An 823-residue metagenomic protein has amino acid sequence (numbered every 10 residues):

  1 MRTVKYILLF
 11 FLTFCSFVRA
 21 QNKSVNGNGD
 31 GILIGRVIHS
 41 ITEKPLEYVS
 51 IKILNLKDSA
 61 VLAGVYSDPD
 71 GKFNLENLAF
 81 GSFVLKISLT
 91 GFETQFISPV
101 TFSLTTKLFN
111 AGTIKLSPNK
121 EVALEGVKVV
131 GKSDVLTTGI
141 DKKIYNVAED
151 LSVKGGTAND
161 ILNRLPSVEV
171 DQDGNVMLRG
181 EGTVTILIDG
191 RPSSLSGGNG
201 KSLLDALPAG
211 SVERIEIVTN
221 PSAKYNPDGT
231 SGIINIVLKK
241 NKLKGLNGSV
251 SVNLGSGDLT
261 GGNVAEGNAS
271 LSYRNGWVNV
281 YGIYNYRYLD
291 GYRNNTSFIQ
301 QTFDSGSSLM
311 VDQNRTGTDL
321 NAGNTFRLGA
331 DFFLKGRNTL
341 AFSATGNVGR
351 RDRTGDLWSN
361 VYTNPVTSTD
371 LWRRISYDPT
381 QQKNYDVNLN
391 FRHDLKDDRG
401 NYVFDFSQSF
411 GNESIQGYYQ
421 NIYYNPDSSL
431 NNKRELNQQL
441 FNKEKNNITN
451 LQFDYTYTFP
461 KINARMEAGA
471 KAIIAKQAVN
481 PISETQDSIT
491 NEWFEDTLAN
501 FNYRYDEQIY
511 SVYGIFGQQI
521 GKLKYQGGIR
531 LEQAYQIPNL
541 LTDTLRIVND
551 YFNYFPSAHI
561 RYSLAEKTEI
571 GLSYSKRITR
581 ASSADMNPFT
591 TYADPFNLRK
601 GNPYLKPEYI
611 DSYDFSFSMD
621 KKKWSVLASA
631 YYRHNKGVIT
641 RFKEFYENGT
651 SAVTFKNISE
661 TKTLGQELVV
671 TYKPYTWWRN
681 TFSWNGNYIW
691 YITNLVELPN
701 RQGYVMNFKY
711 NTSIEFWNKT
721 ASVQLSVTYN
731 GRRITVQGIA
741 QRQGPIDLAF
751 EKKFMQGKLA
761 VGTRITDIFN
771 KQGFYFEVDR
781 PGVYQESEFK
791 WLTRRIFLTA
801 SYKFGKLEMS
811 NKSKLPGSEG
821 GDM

Functional and structural regions predicted by a protein language model:
I38, S50-L54, S88-T90, K107-L151 (+4 more regions): Short, acidic, small-residue-rich periplasmic hinge/interaction motif at the N-terminus of Gram-negative outer-membrane
L56-K72: Short, acidic Ser/Thr/Gly-rich low-complexity loop/linker segments typical of extracellular and cell-surface proteins
T113-K115, A158-I161, G200-L203, I217 (+2 more regions): N-terminal periplasmic accessory domains that precede and gate Gram-negative outer-membrane beta-barrel machines
A158, R164, R191-T219: Short acidic/polar hinge/loop motifs at secondary-structure boundaries that mediate gating or recognition
N159-S196: Extracytoplasmic beta-strand/coil segments of soluble accessory domains associated with Gram-negative outer-membrane
V237-L254, N294, F298-Q301, D312 (+14 more regions): Surface-exposed extracellular loop regions of Gram-negative outer-membrane beta-barrel proteins
Q439-L440, I448-Q452, F494-F501, N602 (+6 more regions): Outer membrane beta-barrel strand-and-loop segments of large Gram-negative receptors, especially TonB-dependent
Y535-I537, E566-S612, Y632-V653, I768-G782: Surface-exposed extracellular loop regions of Gram-negative outer-membrane beta-barrel proteins, predominantly
